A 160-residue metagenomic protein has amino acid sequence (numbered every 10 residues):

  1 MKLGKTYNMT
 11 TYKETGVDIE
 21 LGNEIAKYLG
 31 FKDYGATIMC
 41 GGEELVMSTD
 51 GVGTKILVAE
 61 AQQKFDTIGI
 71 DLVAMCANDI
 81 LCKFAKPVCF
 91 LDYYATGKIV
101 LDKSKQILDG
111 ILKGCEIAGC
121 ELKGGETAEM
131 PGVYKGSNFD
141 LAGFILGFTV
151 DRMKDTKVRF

Functional and structural regions predicted by a protein language model:
G4-C82, G119, P131: N-terminal glycine-rich phosphate/pyrophosphate-binding loops that anchor nucleotide-derived ligands and cofactors
M39, E43, V52-G53, L72 (+1 more regions): Glycine-rich anion-binding loops of enzyme active sites
